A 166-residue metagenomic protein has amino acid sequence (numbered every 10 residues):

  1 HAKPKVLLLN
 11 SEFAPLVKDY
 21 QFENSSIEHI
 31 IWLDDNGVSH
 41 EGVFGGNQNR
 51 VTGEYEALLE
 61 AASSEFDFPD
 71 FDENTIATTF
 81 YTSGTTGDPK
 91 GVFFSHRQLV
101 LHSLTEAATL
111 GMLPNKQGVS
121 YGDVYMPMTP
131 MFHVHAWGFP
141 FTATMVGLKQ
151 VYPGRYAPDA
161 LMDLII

Functional and structural regions predicted by a protein language model:
H1-A57: Structural core segment of the AMP-binding/adenylate-forming
H1-L16, K90-F93, P127, L148-Y156: Short beta-strand->loop structural element characteristic of the AMP-binding/adenylate-forming
K5, S11, E56, N74 (+2 more regions): Structural detector for helix-capping/boundary residues
L7, I76, T82-T85, Y125 (+2 more regions): Conserved S/T- and glycine-rich ATP-binding loop of Class I adenylate-forming
I31-D34, Y55-E56, A62, T129 (+2 more regions): Residues at the C-termini of beta-strands that transition into short coil/loop
E60-Y81, D88, P114-V124: Conserved pre-ATP/AMP-binding loop-to-beta segment of ANL
A77-T105: Conserved AMP-binding A3 loop
V100-V124, F132-I166: Conserved AMP-binding/adenylation subdomain of ANL enzymes
